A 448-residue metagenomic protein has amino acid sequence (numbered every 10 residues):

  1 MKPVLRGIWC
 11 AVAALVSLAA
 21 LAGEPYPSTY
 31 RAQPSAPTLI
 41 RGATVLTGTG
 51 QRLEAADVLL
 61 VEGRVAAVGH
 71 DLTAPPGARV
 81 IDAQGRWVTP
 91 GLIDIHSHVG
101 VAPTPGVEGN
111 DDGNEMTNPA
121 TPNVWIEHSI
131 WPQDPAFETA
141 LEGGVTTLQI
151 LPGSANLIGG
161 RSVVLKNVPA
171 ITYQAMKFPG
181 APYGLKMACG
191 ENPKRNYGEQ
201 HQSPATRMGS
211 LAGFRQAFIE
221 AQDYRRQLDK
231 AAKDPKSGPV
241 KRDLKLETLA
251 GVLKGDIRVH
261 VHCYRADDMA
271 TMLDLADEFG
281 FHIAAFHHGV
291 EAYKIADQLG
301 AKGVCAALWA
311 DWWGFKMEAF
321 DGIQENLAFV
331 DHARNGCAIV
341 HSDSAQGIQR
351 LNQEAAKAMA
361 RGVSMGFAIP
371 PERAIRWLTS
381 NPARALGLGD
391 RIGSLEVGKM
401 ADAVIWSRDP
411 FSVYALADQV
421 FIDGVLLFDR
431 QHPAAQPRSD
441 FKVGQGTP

Functional and structural regions predicted by a protein language model:
M1-A11: Bacterial N-terminal signal peptides that target proteins for export
S17-L18: N-terminal signal peptide c-region/cleavage motif recognized by signal peptidases
G23-A36, V45, T49-T89: Histidine-rich, glycine-flanked metal-binding segment
P34, T104-P105, D111-T117, T121-V124 (+4 more regions): His/Asp/Glu-enriched, well-ordered alpha-helical/loop segment that forms or immediately abuts the divalent-metal
A43, R384, E396-D440: C-terminal cap of metal-dependent C-N hydrolases
A43, V58, G63, G85 (+9 more regions): Divalent metal-coordination and catalytic microenvironments
A83-P152, N156-G160: Metal-associated gating/positioning segment near the N- to mid-region
A136, L141-H287, L416, I422: Polyanionic/metal-chelating signatures
